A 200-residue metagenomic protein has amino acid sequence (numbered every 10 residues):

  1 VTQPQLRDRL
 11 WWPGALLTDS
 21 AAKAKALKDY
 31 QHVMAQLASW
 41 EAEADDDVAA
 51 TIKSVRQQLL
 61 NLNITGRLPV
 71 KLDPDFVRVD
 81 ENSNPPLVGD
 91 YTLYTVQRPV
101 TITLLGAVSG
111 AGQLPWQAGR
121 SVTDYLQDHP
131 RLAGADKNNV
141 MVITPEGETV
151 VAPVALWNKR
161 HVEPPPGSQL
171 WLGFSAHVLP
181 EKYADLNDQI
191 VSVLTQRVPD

Functional and structural regions predicted by a protein language model:
V1-D200: Ser/Thr/Pro/Gly-biased, low-complexity, turn-/loop-rich segments that often occur immediately after N-terminal
